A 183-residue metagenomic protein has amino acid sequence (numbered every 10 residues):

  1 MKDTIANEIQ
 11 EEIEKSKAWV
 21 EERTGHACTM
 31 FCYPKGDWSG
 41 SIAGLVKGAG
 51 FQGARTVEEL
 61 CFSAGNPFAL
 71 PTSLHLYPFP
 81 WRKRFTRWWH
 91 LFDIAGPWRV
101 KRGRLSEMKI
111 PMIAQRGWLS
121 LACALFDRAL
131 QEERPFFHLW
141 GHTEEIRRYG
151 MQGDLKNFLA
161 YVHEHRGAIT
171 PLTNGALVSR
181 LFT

Functional and structural regions predicted by a protein language model:
M1-A6, C28, R102-Q115, G141-I146: Surface-exposed cleft-lining segments at the edges of enzyme active sites
M1-L91, M151-D154: Catalytic domains of cell-wall/extracellular-matrix polysaccharide-remodeling enzymes, centered on de-N-acetylation
K17-E22, A69, W98-G103, E132-F137: Short amphipathic alpha-helical segments, especially helix-boundary/capping motifs
E21, G53-F62, L119-T183: C-terminal domain-boundary segment and adjacent tail
L76-L125, L130: A conserved mid-domain beta-alpha-beta active-site/ligand-binding segment of alpha/beta enzyme cores
